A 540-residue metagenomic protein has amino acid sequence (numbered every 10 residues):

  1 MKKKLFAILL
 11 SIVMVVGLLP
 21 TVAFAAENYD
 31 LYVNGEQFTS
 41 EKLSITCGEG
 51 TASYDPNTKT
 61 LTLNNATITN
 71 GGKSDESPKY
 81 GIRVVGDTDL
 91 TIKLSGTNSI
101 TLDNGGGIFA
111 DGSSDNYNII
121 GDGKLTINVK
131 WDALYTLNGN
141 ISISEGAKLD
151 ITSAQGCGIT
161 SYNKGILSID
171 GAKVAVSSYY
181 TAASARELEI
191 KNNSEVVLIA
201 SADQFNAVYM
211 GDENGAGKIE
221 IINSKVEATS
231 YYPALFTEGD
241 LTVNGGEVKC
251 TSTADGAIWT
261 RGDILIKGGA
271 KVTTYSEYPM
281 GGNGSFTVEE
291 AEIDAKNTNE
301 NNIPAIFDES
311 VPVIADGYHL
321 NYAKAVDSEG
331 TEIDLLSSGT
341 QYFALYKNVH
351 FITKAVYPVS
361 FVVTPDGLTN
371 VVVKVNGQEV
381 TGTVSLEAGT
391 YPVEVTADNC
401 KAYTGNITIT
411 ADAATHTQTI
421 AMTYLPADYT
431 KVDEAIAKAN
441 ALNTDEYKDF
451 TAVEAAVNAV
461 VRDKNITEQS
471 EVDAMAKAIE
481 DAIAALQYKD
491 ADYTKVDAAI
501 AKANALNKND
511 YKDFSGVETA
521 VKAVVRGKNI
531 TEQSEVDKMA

Functional and structural regions predicted by a protein language model:
M1-L9: Positively charged n-region of N-terminal signal peptides that target proteins for export
I8, F24-P358: A composition-driven surface/loop motif
M14, F38, I45, V384-L386 (+2 more regions): Generic detection of short hydrophobic beta-strand segments and adjacent strand-loop junctions
V15-F24: C-terminal segment of classical bacterial N-terminal signal peptides
L90, T369-V371, Y391: Short beta-strand/loop motifs in extracellular/secreted proteins, especially within beta-sandwich accessory domains
V356-L368, N399-T410, A414, M422-A540: Beta-rich interaction/scaffold domains
D366-T383: Short, ordered, surface-exposed loop/turn motifs in non-cytosolic proteins
A388-N399: A short, solvent-exposed beta-strand micro-motif common in secreted/extracellular proteins
